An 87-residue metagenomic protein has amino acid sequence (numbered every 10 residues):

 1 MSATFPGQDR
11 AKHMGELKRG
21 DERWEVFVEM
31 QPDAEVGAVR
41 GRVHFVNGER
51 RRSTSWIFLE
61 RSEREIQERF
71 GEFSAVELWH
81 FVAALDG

Functional and structural regions predicted by a protein language model:
M1-E25: Negatively charged, low-complexity tracts enriched in Asp/Glu with abundant Ser/Thr
P6, L17, A38, E63-I66: Short linear sequence motifs
P6-Q8, P32-G37, V82: Unusually extended, aromatic-enriched hydrophobic runs near protein termini
G7, G15, V26-E29, N47 (+2 more regions): Intrinsically disordered, low-complexity regions enriched in small/polar residues
W24-F58: A short, structured beta-strand/loop element
E49-G87: Mixed-charge, Lys/Arg-enriched low-complexity segments
